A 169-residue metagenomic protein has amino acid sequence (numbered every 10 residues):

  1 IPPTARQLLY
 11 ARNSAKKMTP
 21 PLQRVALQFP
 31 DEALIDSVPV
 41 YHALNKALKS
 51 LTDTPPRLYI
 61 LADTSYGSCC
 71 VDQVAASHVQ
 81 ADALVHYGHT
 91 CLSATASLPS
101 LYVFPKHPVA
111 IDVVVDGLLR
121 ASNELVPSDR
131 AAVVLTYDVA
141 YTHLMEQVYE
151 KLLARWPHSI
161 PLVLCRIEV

Functional and structural regions predicted by a protein language model:
I1-T19, R24-V169: Intrinsically disordered, low-complexity, Ser/Thr/Glu/Asp/Lys/Arg-enriched terminal regions and linkers of eukaryotic
